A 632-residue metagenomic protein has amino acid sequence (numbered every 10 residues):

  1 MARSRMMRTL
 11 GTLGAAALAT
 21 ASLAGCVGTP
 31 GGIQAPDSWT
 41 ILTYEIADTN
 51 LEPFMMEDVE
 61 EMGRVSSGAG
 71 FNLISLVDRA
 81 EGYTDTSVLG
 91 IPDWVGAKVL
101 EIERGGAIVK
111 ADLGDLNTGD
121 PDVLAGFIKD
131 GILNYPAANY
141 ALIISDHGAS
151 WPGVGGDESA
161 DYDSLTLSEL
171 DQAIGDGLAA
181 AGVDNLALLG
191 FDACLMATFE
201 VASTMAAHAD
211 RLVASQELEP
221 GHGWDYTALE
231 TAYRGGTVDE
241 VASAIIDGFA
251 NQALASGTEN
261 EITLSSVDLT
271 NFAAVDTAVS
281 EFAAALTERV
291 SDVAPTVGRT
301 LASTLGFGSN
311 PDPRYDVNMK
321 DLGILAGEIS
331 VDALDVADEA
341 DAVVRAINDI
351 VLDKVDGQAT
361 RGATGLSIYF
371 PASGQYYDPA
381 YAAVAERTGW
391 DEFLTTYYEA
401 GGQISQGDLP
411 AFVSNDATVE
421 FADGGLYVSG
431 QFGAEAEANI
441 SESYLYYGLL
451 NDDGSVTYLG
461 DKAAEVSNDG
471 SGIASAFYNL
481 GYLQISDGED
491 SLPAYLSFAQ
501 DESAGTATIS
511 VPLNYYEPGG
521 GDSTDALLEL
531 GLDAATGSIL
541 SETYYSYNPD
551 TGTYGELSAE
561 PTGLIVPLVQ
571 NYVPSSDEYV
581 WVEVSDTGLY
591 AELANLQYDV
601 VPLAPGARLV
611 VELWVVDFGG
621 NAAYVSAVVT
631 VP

Functional and structural regions predicted by a protein language model:
A2-L13: Bacterial N-terminal signal peptides that target proteins for export
A17, P136-A138, N185, H208: Short loop/turn motifs at secondary-structure junctions
S22-G25: C-terminal motif of bacterial Sec signal peptides marking the signal peptidase cleavage site
V27-P136: N-terminal extension/subdomain marker
Q34, W151, G155-F191, M196-P632: Terminal, contiguous helix-loop blocks that mediate binding/assembly
T40-Y44, N72-V77, Y140-I144, A187-F191 (+2 more regions): Structural recognition of the beta-strand scaffold that forms the well-ordered cores of secreted hydrolase catalytic
A47, V77-G82, H147-G148, A193-L195 (+1 more regions): Short beta-alpha junction loops
N134-W151: Active-site groove signature of glycoside hydrolases
